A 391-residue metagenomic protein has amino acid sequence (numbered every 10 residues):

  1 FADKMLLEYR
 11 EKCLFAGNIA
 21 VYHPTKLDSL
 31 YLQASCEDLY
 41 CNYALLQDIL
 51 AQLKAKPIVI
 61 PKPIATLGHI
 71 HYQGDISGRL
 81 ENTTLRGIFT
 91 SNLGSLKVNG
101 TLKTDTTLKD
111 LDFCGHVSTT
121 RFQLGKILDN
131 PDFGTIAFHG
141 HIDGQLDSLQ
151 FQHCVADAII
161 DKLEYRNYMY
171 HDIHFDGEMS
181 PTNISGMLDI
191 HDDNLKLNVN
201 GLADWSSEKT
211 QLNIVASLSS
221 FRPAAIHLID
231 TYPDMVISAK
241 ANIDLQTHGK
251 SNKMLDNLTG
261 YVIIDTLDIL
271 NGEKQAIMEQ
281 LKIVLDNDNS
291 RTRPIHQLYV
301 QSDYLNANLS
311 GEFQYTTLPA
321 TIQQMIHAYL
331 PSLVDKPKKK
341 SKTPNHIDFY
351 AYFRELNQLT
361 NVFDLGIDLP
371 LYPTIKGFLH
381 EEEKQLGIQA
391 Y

Functional and structural regions predicted by a protein language model:
F1-Y391: Interface amphipathic segments
